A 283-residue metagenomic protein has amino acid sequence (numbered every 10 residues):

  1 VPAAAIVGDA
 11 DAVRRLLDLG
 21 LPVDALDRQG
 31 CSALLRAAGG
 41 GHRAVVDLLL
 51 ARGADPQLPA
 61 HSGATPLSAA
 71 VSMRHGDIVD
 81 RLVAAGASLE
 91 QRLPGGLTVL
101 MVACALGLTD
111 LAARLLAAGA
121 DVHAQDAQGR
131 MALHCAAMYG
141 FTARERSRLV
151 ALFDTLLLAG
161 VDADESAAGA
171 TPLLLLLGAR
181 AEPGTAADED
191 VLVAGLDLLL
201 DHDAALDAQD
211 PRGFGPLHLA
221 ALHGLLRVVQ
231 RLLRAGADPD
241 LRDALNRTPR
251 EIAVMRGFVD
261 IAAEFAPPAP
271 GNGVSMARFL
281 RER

Functional and structural regions predicted by a protein language model:
V1, S147, L152, L158-A159 (+5 more regions): Ankyrin-repeat-protein effector appendages
A12, A44-V45, I78, D110-L111 (+6 more regions): Conserved ankyrin/ankyrin-like repeat signature
R14-P22, D47-D55, D80-S88, A113-D121 (+4 more regions): Ankyrin repeat domain, specifically the short helix-to-loop turn at the C-terminus of the second helix of each repeat
D27, A60, L93, D126 (+3 more regions): Ankyrin repeat boundary/linker residues
G30, G63, G96, G129 (+3 more regions): Start-of-repeat signature of ankyrin repeats
P94, A105-L106, D126-R130, H134-M138 (+2 more regions): Core solenoid repeat modules with strong leucine/isoleucine-rich periodicity, prominently canonical LRR arrays but also
